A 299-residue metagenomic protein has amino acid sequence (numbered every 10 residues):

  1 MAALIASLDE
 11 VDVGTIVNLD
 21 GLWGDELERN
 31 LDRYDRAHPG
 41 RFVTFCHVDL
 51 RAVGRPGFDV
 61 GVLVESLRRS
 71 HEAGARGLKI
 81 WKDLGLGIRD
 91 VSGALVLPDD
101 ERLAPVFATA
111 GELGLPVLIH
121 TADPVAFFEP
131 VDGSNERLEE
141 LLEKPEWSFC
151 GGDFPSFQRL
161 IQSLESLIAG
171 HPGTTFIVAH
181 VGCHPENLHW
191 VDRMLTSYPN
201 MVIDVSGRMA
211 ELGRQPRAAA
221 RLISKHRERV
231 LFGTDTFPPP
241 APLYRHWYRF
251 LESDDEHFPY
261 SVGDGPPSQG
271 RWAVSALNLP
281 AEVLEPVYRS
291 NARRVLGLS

Functional and structural regions predicted by a protein language model:
M1, W23-E26, R51-V53, G85-G87 (+4 more regions): Active-site environment of divalent metal-dependent phosphoester hydrolases
M1-G40, G61: An N-terminally biased module of ancient metal coordination in phosphate/nucleic-acid-related enzymes
A2-I5, G152, Q158-S166, H171-S299: H/E-rich (His + Asp/Glu) clusters that bind or coordinate divalent metals
S7-V11, S70, A110, L167: Generic structural signal for hydrophobic
D9-I16, E72, R289-R293, G297: Sec-exported extracytoplasmic/periplasmic mature domains
T15-N18, F42-H47, L78-I80, V117-I119 (+3 more regions): Hydrophobic faces of well-ordered beta-strands that scaffold small-molecule active sites in alpha/beta enzyme cores
G21, D59, S66-R69, H180 (+1 more regions): Low-complexity, Gly/Pro
E26-W147, P199: Active-site gating/metal-coordination segments in enzymes
